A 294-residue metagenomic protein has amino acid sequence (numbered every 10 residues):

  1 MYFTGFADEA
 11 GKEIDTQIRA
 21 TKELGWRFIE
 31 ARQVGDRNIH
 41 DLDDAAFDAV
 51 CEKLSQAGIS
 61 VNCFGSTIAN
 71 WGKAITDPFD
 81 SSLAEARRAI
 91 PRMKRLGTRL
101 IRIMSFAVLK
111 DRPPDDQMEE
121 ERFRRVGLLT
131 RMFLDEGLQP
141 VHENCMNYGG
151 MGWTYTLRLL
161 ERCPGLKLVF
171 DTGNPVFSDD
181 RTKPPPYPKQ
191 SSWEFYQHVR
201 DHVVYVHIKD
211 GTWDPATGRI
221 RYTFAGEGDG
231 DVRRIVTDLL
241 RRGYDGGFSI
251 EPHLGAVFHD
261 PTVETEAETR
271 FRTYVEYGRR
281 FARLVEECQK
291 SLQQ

Functional and structural regions predicted by a protein language model:
M1-A7, I29-A31, V61-S66, I101-I103 (+4 more regions): Hydrophobic faces of well-ordered beta-strands that scaffold small-molecule active sites in alpha/beta enzyme cores
E9-G11, Q33-G35, T67-N70, S105-K110 (+4 more regions): Active-site-proximal loop/turn and secondary-structure-junction residues that shape catalytic pockets, frequently
E13-R19, S55-Q56, G72-F170, F177 (+4 more regions): Active-site acidic/histidine proton-transfer and metal-coordination neighborhood in alpha/beta enzyme cores
I18-L24, D41-C63, R87-G97, G127-D135 (+3 more regions): Acidic (Asp/Glu)-rich catalytic clusters
E30-S55, F106-D111: Glycine-rich, proline-tolerant flexible connector loops at the mouths of alpha/beta enzymes
L42-A49, F79-R87, D115-G127, W153-T154 (+2 more regions): Charged helix-capping and loop-helix junction motifs
F64, L128-D229, E286, L292: Acidic/histidine-rich catalytic cores of soluble enzymes
G255-Q294: Aromatic-rich peripheral "rim/lid" segments of glycoside hydrolase catalytic domains that contact and position glycan
